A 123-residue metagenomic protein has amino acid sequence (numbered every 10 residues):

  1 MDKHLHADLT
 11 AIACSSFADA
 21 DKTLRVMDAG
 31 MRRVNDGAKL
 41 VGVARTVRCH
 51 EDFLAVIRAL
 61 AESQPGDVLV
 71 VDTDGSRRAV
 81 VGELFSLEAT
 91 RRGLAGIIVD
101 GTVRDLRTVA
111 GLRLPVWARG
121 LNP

Functional and structural regions predicted by a protein language model:
M1-P123: Feature captures the catalytic cores and cofactor-binding loops of soluble hydro-lyases/lyases that act on carboxylate
